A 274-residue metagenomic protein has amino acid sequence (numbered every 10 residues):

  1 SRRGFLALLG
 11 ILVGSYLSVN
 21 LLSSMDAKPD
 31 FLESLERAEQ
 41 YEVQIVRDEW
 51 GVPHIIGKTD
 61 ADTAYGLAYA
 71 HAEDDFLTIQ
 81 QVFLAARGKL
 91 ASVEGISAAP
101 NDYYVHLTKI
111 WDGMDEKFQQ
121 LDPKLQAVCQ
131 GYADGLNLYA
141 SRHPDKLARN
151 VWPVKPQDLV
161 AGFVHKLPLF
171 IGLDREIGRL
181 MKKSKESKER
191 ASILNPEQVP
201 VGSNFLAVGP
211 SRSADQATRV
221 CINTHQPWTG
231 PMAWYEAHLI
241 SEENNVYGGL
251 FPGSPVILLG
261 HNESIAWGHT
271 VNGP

Functional and structural regions predicted by a protein language model:
R2-L6: N-terminal export leaders
A7-N20: Hydrophobic membrane-insertion alpha-helices, especially the h-region of bacterial N-terminal signal peptides
V19-P231, E242-N244, G248-V256, H261: Substrate-recognition/specificity elements adjacent to catalytic centers across diverse enzyme folds
P231-W234, T270-V271: Short acidic, glycine/serine/threonine-rich loops at helix termini
A237-H238: Glycine-rich, phosphate-binding/catalytic loops in enzymes
I257-G268, N272-G273: Carboxylate/His-rich catalytic cores and anion/metal-binding grooves
